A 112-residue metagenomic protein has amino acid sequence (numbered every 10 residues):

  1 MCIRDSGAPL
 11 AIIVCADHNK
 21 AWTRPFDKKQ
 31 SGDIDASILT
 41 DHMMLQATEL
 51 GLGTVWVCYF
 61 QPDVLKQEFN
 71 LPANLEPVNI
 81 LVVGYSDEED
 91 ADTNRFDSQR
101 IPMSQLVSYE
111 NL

Functional and structural regions predicted by a protein language model:
R4-L39: Glycine/small-residue-rich phosphate/adenosyl-binding loop
D17-A21, P62-D63, D87-E88: Short, charged/polar surface micro-motifs in flexible loops or helix N-caps
H42-M43: Aromatic/hydrophobic pocket-lining residues that form π-stacking "cages" and hydrophobic walls in ligand
A47: Hydrophobic pocket-lining residues that define ligand/cofactor binding sites across diverse proteins
G51: Structured binding elements
T54-C58: Short beta-strand segments at enzyme active-site cores
L65-V78: Short, electropositive alpha-helical surface patch
N79-L112: C-terminal helix-cap and adjacent tail motif
